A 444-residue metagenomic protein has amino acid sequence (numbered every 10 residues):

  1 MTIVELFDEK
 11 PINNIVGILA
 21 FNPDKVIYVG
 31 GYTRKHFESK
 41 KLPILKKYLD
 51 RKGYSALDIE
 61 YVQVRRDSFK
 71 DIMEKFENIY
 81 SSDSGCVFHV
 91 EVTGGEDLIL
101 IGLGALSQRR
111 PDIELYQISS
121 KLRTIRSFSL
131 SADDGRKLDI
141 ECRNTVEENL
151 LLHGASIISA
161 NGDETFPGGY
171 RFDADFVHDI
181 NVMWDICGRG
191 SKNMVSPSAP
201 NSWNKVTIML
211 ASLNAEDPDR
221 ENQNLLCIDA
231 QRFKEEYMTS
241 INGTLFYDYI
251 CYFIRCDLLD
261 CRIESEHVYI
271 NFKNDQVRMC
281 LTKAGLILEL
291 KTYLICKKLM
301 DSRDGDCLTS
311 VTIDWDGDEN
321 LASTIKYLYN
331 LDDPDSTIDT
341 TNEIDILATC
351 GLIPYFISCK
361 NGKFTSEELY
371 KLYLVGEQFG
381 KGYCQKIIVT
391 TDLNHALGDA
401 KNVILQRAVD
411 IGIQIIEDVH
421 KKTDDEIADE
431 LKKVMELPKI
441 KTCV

Functional and structural regions predicted by a protein language model:
M1-V87, I101-T341, I353, Y370 (+1 more regions): Long, low-complexity, Lys/Arg-enriched
F7-I12, G95-D97, K363-F364: Short beta->alpha connector loops
G30, V92, C359: Short glycine-centered, acidic/aromatic-flanked micro-motifs in structured strand/loop junctions that mark active-site
V87-T93: Short glycine-rich phosphate-binding loop at a beta-alpha junction
V92, L98-I101: C-terminal structured interaction module
C296, I346-A348, I353-N361: Conserved catalytic cores of phosphodiester-cleaving nucleases, focusing on short active-site segments
N361-L369: Intrinsically disordered, low-complexity segments enriched in Gly and acidic/Ser/Thr residues that form flexible
